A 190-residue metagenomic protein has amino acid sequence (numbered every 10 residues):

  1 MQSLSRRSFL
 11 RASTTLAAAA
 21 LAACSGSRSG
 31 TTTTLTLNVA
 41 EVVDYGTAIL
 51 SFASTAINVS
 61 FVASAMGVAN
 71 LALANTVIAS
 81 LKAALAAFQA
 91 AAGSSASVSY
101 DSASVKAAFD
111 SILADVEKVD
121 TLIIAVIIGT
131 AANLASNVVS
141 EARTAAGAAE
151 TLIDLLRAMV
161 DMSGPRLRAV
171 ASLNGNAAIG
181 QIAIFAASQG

Functional and structural regions predicted by a protein language model:
Q2-G190: Cationic, hydrophobic amphipathic alpha-helical membrane-interacting segments
